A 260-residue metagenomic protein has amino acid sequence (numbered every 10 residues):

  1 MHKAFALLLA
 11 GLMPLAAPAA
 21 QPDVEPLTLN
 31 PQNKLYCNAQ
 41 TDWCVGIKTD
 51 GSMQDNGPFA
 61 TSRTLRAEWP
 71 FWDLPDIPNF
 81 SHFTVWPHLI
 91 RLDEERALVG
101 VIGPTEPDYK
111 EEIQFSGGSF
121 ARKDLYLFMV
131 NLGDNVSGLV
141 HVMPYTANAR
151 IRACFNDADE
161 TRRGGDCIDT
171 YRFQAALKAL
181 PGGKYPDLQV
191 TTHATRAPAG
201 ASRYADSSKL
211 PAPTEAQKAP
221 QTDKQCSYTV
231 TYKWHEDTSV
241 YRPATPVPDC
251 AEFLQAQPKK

Functional and structural regions predicted by a protein language model:
H2-A10: Sec-dependent signal peptide recognition, specifically the positively charged N-region followed immediately by
A10-P18: Hydrophobic h-region of N-terminal signal peptides that target proteins for export in Gram-negative bacteria
A19-A39, V130-K260: Acidic, small-residue rich beta-repeat scaffolds with periodic aromatic anchors
K34, N38-G46, I90-P104, D108-F115 (+1 more regions): Acidic/hydrophobic-patterned starts of short beta strands in beta-sheet-rich repeat architectures
C44-K110: Short N-terminal edge-element motif at the start of the domain
P78-L89, L98-I113, D124-G133, L139-T146 (+1 more regions): Signature of exported/secreted
Y109-F120, K218-K224: Short consensus segments that form the blades of beta-propeller domains, in both extracellular/periplasmic
R122-L125, C226: A detector of repeated loop/turn-to-beta-strand junctions in beta-rich toroidal repeat architectures
